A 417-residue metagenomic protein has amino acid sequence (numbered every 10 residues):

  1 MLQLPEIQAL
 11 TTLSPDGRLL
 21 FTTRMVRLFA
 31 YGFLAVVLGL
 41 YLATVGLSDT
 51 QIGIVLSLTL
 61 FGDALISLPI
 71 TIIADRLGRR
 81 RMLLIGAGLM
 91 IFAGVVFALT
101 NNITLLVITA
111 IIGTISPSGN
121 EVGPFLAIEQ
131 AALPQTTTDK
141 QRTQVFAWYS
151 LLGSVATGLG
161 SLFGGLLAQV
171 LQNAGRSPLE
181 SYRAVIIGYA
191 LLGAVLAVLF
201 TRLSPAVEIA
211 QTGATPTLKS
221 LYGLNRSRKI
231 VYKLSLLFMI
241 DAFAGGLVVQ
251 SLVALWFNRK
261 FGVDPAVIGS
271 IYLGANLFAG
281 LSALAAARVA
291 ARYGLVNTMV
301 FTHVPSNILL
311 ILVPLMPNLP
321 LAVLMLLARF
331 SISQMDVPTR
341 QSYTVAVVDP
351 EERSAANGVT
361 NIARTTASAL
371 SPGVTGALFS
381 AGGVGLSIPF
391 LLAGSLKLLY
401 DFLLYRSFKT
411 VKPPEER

Functional and structural regions predicted by a protein language model:
I7-L65, I230-Y272: Helix-loop boundary and gating motifs at the non-cytosolic
M25, A93, I103-P124, L321-M335: Hydrophobic core of transmembrane alpha-helices in multi-pass small-molecule transporters, especially MFS/SLC-type
G39-L40, T44, L159-E180, R259-K260 (+1 more regions): Transmembrane alpha-helix termini and helix-breaking/packing motifs in multi-pass membrane transporters
D49-T50, F125, T137-Y149, P265-A266 (+1 more regions): Loop-to-transmembrane helix entry/capping segments in MFS-fold secondary transporters and related SLC/MFSD carriers
I66-G78, A168, S282-L295, F379-S380: Helix-to-loop junctions at the C-terminal end of transmembrane segments in multipass secondary transporters
R81-V96, N297-L312: Structural signature of the two symmetry-related core transmembrane helices
I115-T137, M335-V348: Intracellular juxtamembrane helix-capping segments at the cytosolic ends of symmetry-related transmembrane helices
G164, A190-Q211, Y400-F408: C-terminal membrane-cytosol helix-exit motif in multi-pass small-molecule transporters
